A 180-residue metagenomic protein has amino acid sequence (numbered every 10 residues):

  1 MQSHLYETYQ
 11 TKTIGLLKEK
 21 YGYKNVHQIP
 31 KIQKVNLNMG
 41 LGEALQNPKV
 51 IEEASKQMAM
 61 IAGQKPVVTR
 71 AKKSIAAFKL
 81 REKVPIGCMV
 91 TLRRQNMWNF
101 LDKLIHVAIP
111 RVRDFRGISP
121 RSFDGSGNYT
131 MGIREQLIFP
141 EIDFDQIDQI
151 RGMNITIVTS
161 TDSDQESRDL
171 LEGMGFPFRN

Functional and structural regions predicted by a protein language model:
M1-N180: Ribosome-associated RNA-binding proteins
